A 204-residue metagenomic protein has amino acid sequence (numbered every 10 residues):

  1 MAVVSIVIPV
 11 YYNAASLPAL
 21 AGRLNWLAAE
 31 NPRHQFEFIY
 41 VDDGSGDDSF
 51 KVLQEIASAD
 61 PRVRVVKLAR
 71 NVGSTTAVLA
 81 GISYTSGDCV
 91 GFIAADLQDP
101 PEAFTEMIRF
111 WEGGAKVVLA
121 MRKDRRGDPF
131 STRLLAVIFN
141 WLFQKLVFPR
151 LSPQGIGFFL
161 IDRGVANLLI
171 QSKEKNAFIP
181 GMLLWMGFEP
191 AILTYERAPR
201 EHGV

Functional and structural regions predicted by a protein language model:
M1-P129: Structured catalytic core of nucleotide-sugar glycosyltransferases
Y12, V147-F148, G187: Glycine-centered helix-boundary capping/hinge motifs
V66-R70, S74-Y84, C89, P101-M182 (+1 more regions): Acceptor/aglycone-binding surface of glycosyltransferases and processive sugar-polymer synthases
M186-Y195: Structured inter-helical modules in multipass membrane proteins
